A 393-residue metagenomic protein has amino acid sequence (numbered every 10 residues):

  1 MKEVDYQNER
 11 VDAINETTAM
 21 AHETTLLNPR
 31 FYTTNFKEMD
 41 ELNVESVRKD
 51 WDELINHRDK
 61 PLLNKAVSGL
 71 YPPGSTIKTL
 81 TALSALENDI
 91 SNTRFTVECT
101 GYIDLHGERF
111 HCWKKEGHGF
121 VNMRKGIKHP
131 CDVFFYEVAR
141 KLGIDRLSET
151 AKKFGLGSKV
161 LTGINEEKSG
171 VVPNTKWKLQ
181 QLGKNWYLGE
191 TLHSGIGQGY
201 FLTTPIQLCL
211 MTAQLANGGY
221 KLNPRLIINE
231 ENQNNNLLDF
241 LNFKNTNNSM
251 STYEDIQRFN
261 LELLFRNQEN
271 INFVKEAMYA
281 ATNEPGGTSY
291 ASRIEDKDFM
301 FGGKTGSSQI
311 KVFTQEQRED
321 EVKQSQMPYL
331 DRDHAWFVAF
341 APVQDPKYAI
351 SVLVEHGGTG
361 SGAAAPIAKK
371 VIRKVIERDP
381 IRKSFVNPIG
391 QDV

Functional and structural regions predicted by a protein language model:
M1-S75, L80-Y348, V393: Beta-lactam-recognizing serine transpeptidase/beta-lactamase-like catalytic domain environment
L70, G357-G358: Short strand->helix junction
K78, S351, K369: Active-site scaffold segments
L208, G360-R373: Short, charged, low-complexity patches
L215-A216, L353-H356: Short beta-strand segments enriched in hydrophobic/aromatic residues within well-folded beta-rich domains
A216, T282, K369-P380: Short amphipathic alpha-helical signal-transduction/dimerization elements
K374-V393: Gram-negative outer-membrane assembly/targeting C-terminal domains
